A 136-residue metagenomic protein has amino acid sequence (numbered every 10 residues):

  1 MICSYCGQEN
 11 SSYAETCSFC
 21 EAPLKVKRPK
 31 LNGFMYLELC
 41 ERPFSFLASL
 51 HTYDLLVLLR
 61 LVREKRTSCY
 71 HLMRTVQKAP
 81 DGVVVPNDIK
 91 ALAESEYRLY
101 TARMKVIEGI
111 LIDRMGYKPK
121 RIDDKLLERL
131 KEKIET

Functional and structural regions predicted by a protein language model:
C3-C6, C17-C20: Short cysteine-rich clusters marking metal-coordination/redox-active sites
E9: Catalytic-site/binding-pocket detector for metal-dependent nucleotidyl cyclases and the c-di-GMP signaling machinery
S12: Flanking scaffold residues of small Cys/His-coordinated metal-binding clusters
E21-L31: Short Cys/His-rich micro-motifs in 6-15 aa windows
P29-I89: Long, charge-rich boundary regions
L58-L61, K65-S68, L72, D88-L92 (+3 more regions): Charged, solvent-exposed faces of alpha-helical coiled-coils
L111-K133: Long amphipathic alpha-helical coiled-coil segments
